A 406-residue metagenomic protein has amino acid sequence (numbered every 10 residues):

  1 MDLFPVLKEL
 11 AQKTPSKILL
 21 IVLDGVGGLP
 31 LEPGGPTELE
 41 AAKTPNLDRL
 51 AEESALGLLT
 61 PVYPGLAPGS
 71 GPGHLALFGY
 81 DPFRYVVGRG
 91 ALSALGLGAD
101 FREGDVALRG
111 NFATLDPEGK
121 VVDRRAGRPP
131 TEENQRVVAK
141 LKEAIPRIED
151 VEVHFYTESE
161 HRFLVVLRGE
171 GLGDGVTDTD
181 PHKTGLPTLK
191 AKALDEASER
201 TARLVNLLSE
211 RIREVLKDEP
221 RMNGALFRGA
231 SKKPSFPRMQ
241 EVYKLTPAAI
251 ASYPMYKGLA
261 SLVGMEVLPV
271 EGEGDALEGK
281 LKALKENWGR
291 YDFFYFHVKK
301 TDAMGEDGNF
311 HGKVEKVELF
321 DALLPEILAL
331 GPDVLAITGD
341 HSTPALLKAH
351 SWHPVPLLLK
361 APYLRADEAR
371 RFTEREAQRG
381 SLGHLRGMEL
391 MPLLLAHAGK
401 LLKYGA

Functional and structural regions predicted by a protein language model:
M1-A406: Feature captures the catalytic ectodomains and active-site-proximal regions of enzymes that hydrolyze or transfer
